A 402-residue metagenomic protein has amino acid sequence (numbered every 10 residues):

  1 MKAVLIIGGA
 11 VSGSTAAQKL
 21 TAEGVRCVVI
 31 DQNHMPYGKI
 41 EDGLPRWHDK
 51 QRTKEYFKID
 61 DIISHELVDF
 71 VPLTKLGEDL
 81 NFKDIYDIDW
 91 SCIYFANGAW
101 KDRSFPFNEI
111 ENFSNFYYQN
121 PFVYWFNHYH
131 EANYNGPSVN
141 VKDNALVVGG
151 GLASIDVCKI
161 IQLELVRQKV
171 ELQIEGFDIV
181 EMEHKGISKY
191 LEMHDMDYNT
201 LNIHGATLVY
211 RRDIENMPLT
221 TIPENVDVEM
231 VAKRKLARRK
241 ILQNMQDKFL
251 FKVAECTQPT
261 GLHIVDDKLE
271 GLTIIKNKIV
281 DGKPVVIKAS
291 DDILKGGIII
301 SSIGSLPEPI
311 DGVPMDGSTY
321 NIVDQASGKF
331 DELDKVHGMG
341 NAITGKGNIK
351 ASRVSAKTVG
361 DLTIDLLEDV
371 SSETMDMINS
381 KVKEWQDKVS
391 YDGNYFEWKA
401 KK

Functional and structural regions predicted by a protein language model:
A3-V25, I155-I161: N-terminal Rossmann-like FAD-binding beta1-loop-alpha1 element of flavoenzymes
N33-K54, T221: Conserved N-terminal glycine-rich FAD pyrophosphate-binding loop of Rossmann-like flavoproteins
K58-P72, K169-P307: A Rossmann-like FAD-binding core segment of flavoenzymes
W90-C92, A96-R103, G151-L152, N277 (+1 more regions): Glycine-/small-residue-rich beta->alpha transition segments that form the dinucleotide
D102-E192, G317-K329: Glycine-rich dinucleotide-binding loop and its adjacent helix/turn
S114, S327-K402: C-terminal, flexible cofactor-proximal segment of oxidoreductases
S114-N135, D281-K346: FAD-site-proximal beta/loop scaffold in flavoenzymes
